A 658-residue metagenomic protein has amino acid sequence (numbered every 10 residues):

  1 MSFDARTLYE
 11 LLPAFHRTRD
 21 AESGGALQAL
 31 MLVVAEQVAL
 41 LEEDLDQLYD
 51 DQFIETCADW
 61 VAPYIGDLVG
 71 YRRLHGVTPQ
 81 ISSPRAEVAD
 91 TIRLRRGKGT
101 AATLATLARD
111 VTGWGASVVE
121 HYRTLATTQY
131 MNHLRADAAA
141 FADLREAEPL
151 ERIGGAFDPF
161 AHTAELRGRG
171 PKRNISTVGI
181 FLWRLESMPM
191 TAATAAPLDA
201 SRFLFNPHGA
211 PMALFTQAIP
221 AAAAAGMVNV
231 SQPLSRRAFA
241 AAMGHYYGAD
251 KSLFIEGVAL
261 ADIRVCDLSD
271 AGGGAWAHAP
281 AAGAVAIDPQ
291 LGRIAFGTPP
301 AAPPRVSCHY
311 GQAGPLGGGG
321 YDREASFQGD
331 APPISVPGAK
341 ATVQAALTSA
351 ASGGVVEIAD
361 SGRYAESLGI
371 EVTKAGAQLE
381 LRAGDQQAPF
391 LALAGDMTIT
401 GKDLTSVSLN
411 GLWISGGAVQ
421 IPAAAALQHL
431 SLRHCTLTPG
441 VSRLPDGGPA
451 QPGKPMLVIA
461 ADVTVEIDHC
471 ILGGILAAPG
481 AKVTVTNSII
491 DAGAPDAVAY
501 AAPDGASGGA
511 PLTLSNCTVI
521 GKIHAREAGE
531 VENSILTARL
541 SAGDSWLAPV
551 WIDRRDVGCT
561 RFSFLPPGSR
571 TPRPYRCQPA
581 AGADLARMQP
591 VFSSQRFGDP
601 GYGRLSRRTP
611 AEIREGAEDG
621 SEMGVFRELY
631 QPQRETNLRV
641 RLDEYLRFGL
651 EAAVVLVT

Functional and structural regions predicted by a protein language model:
M1-D330: Compositionally biased, low-complexity/repeat regions
V88, G338-M397, W413-I421: N-terminal extracellular ligand-recognition/capping segment immediately after the signal peptide
L104, H309, P337-A341, S349-A359 (+4 more regions): Terminal non-domain segments
E324-S326, G384, R433-A461, T484-N487 (+2 more regions): Acidic/polar low-complexity surface segments
G354, E366, A377-L379, Q387-P389 (+16 more regions): The right-handed parallel beta-helix/beta-solenoid scaffold, focusing on the short coil/turn and N-cap positions
A359-S361, E371, R382-G384, A394 (+17 more regions): Feature marks extracellular polysaccharide-active and adherence modules
L472, A478, T484-S594: Predominantly extracellular beta-rich ligand-binding scaffolds that present long acidic/polar faces for carbohydrate
S569, P574-T658: Extracellular/surface-exposed low-complexity segments
